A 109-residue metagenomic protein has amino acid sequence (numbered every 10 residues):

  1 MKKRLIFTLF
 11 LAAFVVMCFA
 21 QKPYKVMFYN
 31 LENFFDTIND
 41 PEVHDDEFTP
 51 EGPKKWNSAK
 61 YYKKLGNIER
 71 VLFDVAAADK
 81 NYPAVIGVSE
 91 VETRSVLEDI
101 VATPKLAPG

Functional and structural regions predicted by a protein language model:
M1-K22: Bacterial Sec-dependent N-terminal signal peptides
T8-A12, L97, P108-G109: Short amphipathic alpha-helical surface micro-motifs
F19-A107: N-terminal, active-site-proximal structural segment of metallo-dependent hydrolase catalytic domains
